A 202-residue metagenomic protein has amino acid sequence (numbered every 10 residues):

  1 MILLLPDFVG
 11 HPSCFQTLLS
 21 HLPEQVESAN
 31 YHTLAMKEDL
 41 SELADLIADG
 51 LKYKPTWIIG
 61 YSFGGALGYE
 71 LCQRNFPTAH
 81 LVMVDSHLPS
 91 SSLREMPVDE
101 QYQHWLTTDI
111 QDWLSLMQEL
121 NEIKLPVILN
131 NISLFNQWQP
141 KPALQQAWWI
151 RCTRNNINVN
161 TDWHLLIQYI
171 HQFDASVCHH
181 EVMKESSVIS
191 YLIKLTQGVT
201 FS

Functional and structural regions predicted by a protein language model:
M1-S202: A hydrolase-biased, glycine/serine/histidine/acidic-enriched motif that marks catalytic-domain neighborhoods in diverse
